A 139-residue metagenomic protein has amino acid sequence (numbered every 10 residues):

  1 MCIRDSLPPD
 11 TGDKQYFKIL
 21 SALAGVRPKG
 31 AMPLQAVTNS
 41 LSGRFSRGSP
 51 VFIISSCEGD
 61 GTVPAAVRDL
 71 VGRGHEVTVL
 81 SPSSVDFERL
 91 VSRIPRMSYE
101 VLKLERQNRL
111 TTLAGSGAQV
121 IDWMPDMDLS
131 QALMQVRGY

Functional and structural regions predicted by a protein language model:
R4-Y139: Exposed, interaction-prone extracellular/peripheral surfaces
